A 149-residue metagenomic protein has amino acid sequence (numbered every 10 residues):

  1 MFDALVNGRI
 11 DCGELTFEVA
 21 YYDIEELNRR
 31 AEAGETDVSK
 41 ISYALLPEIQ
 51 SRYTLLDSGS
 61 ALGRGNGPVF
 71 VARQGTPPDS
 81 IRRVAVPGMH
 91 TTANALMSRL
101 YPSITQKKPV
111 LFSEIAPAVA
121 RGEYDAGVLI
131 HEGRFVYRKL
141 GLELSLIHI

Functional and structural regions predicted by a protein language model:
M1, N7-P47: Extracytoplasmic small-molecule ligand-binding "clamshell" domains of the periplasmic binding protein/Venus flytrap
M1-G8, Y22, N66-D125, I130-F135: Bilobed "Venus flytrap"/periplasmic-binding protein-like clamshell domains and structurally analogous long
T16-E18, T54, T105-K108, E143: Conserved beta-strand segments of alpha/beta enzyme cores
L27-R30, S39, P47-Q50, G63-G65 (+2 more regions): Short active-site-adjacent helix-start/loop capping segments
N28, E32, K40-S51, A116-S145: A ligand-binding cleft/hinge motif common to bilobed small-molecule-binding domains
R52-S60, R83: A structural signal for short loop-to-beta-strand junctions that line the ligand-binding cleft of periplasmic/secreted
A61-F70, L142-E143: Small-molecule pocket liners
I147-I149: Conserved small/polar residues in nucleotide/adenosyl-binding loops
